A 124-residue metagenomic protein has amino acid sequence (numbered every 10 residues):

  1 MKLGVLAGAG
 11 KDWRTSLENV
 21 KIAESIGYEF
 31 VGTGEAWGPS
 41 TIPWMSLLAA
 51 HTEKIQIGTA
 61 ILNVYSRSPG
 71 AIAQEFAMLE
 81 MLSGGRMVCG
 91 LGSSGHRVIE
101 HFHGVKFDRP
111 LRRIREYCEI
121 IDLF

Functional and structural regions predicted by a protein language model:
M1-G58, Y65: N-terminal beta1-alpha1-beta2 module of alpha/beta enzyme domains
K2-A9, S66-F124: Flexible, glycine-rich active-site loops centered on histidine and acidic residues that chelate a metal or position
K21, P43-S46, A50, T59 (+3 more regions): N-terminal, well-ordered alpha-helical segments
G32, Q56-A60, E80, V88-G90: Short, conserved beta-strand segments within well-ordered enzyme catalytic domains that often line or immediately flank
